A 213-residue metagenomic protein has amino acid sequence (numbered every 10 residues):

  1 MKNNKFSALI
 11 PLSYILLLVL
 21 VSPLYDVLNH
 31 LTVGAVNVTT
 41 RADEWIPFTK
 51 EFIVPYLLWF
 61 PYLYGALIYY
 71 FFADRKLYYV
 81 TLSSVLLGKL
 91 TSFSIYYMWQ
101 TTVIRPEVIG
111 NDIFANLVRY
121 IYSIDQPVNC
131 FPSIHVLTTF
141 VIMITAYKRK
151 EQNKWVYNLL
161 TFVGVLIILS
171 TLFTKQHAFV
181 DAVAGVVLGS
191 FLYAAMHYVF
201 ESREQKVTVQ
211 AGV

Functional and structural regions predicted by a protein language model:
M1-L63, I109, V118: N-terminal transmembrane-helix/juxtamembrane module of multi-pass inner/ER membrane proteins
S22-L24, K89-M98, F162-F173: Aromatic-anchored segments of alpha-helical transmembrane domains
L28-A42, F71-W155, R203-A211: Membrane-interface loops
P55-Y62, L137-T138, V183-V187: Membrane-embedded alpha-helical segments of multi-pass membrane proteins, especially the transmembrane helices
Y62-A66, T139-I144, F162-S170: Hydrophobic, membrane-inserted alpha-helices
P106-V108, Q126-F131, L166-Y193: Interfacial helix-loop-helix junctions of multi-pass membrane proteins
N153-V165: Short hydrophobic alpha-helices at membrane interfaces in multi-pass membrane enzymes
T174, A184-V213: C-terminal membrane module of polytopic membrane proteins
